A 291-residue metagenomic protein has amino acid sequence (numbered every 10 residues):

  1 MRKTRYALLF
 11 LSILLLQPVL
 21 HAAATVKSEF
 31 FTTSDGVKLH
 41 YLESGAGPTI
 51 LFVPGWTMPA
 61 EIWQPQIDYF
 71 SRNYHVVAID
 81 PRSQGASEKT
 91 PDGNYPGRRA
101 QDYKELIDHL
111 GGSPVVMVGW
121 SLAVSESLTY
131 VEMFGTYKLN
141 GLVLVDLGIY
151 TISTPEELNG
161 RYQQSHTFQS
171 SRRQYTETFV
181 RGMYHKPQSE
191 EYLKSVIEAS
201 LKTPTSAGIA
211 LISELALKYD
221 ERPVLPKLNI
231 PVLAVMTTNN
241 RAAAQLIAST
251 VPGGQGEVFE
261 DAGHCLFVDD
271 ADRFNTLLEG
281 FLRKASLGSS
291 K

Functional and structural regions predicted by a protein language model:
M1-I50, R72-Y74, S113, K202 (+1 more regions): Alpha/beta-hydrolase fold catalytic core
S34-D35, L42, A78-L122, T276: Active-site loop/oxyanion-hole signature of alpha/beta-hydrolase fold enzymes
V37-K89: Conserved HGGG/HGGXW glycine-rich cap/lid loop of the alpha/beta-hydrolase fold
T57, P81-G85, V124, I149 (+1 more regions): Alpha/beta-hydrolase active-site loop signature
L128-M133, Y137-S171: Flexible "cap/lid" loop of the alpha/beta hydrolase fold
I152-N159, Q169-P226: Conserved alpha/beta-hydrolase catalytic His-Asp/Glu region
N229-V268: Conserved loop-alpha-helix segment in the C-terminal half of the alpha/beta-hydrolase fold that carries the catalytic
G254-K291: Catalytic active-site module of serine/aspartate enzymes centered on a nucleophile-bearing elbow/loop
